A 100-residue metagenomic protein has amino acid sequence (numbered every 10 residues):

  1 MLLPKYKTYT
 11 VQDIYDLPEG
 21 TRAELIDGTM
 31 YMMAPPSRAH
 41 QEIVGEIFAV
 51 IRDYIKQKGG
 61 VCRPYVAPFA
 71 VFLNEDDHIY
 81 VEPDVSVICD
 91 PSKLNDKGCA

Functional and structural regions predicted by a protein language model:
M1-A100: Gly/Pro/Ser/Thr-rich low-complexity, intrinsically disordered segments predominantly at protein N-termini
